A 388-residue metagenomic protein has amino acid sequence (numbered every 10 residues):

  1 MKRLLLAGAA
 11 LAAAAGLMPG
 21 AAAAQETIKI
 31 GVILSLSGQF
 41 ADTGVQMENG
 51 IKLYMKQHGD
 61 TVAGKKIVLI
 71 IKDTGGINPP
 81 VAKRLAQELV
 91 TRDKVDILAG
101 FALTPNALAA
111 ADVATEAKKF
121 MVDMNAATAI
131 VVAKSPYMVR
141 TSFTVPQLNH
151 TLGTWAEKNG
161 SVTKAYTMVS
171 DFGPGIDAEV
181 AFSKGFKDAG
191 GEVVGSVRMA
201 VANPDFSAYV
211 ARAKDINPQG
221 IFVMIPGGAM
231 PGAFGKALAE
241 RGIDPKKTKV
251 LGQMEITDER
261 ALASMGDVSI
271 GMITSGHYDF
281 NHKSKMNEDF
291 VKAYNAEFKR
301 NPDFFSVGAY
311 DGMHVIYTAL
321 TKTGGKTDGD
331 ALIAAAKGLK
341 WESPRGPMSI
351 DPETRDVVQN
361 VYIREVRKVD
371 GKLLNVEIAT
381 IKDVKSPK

Functional and structural regions predicted by a protein language model:
K2-A14, A23-K388: Extracytosolic ligand-binding ectodomains
P19-A21: N-terminal signal peptide c-region/cleavage motif recognized by signal peptidases
